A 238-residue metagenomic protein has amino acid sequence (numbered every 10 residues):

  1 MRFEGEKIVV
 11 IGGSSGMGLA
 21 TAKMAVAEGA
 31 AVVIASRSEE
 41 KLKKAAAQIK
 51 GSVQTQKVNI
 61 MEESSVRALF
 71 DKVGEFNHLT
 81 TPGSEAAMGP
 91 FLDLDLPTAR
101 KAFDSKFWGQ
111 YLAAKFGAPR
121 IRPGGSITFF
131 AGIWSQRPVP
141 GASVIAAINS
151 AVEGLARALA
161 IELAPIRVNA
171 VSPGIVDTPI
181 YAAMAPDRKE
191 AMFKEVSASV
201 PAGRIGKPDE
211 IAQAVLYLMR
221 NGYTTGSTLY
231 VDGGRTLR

Functional and structural regions predicted by a protein language model:
S14-G16: Conserved glycine-rich cofactor-binding loop
I49-S64: Rossmann-fold cofactor-recognition segment
V66, P90-F91, T98-F103, M192 (+1 more regions): Substrate-binding pocket helix/loop in short-chain dehydrogenase/reductase
T81-R100, A182: Conserved mid-core segment of classical short-chain dehydrogenase/reductases
A99-F103, F107, Y111-L112, S126-A164 (+1 more regions): Catalytic loop of short-chain dehydrogenase/reductase
P165-R167, T225-G226: Short, small/polar-rich loop/turn modules that mediate ligand/substrate recognition or access, typified
K189-E210: Catalytic Tyr-x(3-8)-Lys segment
R204-V231, T236: C-terminal substrate-recognition "lid" of short-chain dehydrogenase/reductases
